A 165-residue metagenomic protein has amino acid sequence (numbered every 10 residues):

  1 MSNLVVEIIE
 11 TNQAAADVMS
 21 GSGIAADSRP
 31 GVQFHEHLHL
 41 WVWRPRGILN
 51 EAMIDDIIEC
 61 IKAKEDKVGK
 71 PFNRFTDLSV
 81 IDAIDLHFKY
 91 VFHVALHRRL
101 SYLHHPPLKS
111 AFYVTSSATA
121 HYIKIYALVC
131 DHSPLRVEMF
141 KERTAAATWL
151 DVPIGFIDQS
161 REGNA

Functional and structural regions predicted by a protein language model:
S2-A165: Amphipathic, Lys/Arg-enriched alpha-helical "gate/interface" segment within cytosolic domains that mediates
